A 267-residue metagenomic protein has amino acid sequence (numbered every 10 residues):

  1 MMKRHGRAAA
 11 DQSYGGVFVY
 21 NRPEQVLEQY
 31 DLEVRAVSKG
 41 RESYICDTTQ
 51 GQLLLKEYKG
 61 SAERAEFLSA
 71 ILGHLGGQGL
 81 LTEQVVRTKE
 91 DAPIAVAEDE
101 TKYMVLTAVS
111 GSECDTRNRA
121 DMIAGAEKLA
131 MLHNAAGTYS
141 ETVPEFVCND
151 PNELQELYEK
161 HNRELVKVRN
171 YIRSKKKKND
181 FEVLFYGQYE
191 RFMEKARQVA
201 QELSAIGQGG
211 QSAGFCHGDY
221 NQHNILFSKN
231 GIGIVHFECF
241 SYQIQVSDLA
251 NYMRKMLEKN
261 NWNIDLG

Functional and structural regions predicted by a protein language model:
M1-F18: N-terminal amphipathic/basic-hydrophobic helices that include classical n-h-c signal peptides and signal-anchor
S13-D31: Juxta-kinase regulatory segment immediately upstream of eukaryotic protein kinase catalytic domains
Q25-D47: ATP-binding glycine-rich phosphate-binding loop
A36, K56-E63, C114-R117, T142-F215: ATP-dependent phospho-/nucleotidyl transfer catalytic cores
S43-D47, V85, R197-S247: Active-site acidic catalytic loop and adjacent metal/ATP-binding pocket of ATP-dependent phosphoryl transfer enzymes
Q52-P144: ATP-binding pocket architecture of kinase catalytic cores
R117-A124, S241-I244, N261: Short alpha-helix boundary/capping segments
V246-G267: Active-site activation/catalytic loop segments of kinase-like enzymes and analogous catalytic loops in related
